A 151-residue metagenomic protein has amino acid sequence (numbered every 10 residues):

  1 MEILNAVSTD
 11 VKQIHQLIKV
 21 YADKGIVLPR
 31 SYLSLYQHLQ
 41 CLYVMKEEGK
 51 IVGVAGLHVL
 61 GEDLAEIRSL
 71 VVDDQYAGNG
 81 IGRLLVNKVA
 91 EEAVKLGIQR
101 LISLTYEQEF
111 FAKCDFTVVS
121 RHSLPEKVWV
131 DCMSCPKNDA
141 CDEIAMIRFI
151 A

Functional and structural regions predicted by a protein language model:
E2-I14: A short beta-loop-alpha structural element at the N-terminal edge of CoA-dependent acyl/N-acetyltransferase catalytic
Q16-P29: Helix-loop element at the rim of GNAT/NAT acetyltransferase active sites that forms part of the acceptor-substrate
P29-C41, K46-E47, G53-L64, R68-L70: A conserved beta-strand-loop-helix scaffold within acyl/acetyltransferase catalytic domains
L70-A77, Y106-E107: A short, internal acetyl-CoA/4′-phosphopantetheine-binding micro-motif in the GNAT/acyltransferase core
G78-E91, S103: Conserved acetyl-CoA-binding loop-helix of GNAT-fold acetyltransferases
A93-Y106: Conserved GNAT acetyl-CoA-binding A-motif
T105-D131: Conserved active-site alpha-helix within GNAT-family acetyltransferase domains
L124-A151: C-terminal "cap" of GNAT-fold acetyltransferases
